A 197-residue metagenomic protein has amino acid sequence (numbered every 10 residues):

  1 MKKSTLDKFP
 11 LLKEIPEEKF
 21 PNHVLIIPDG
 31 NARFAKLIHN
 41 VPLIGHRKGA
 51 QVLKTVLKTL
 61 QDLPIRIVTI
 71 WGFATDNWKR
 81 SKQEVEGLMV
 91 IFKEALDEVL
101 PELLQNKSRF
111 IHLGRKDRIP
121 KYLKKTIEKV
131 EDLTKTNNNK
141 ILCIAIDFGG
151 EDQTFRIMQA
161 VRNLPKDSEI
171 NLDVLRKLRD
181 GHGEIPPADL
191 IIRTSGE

Functional and structural regions predicted by a protein language model:
M1-E197: Flexible, compositionally biased loop and terminal segments
